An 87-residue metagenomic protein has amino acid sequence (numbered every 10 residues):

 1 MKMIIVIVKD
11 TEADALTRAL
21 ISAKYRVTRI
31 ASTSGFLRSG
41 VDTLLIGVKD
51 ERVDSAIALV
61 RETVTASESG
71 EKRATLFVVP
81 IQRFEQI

Functional and structural regions predicted by a protein language model:
M1-I87: Positively charged, small/polar-rich N-terminal and surface patches that mediate targeting and assembly and bind
